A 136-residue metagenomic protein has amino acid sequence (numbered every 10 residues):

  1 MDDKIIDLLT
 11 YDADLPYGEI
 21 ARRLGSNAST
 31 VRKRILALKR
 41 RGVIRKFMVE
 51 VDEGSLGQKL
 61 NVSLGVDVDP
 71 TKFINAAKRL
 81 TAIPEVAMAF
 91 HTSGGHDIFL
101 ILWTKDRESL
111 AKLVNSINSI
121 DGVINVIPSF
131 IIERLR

Functional and structural regions predicted by a protein language model:
M1-R136: A compositional/biophysical signature of low hydrophobicity enriched in polar/charged and small residues
